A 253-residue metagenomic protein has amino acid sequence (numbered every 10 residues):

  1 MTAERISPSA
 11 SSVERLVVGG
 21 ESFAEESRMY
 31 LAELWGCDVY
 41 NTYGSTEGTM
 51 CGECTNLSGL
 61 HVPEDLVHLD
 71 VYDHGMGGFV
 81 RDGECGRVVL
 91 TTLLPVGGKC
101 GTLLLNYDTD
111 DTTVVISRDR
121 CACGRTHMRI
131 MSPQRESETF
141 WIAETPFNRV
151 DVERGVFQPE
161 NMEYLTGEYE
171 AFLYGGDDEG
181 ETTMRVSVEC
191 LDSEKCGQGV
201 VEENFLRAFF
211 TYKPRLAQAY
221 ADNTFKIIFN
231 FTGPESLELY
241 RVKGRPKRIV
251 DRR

Functional and structural regions predicted by a protein language model:
M1-R253: Active-site glycine/GP-rich loop and adjacent strand/helix microenvironment that borders small-molecule binding pockets
